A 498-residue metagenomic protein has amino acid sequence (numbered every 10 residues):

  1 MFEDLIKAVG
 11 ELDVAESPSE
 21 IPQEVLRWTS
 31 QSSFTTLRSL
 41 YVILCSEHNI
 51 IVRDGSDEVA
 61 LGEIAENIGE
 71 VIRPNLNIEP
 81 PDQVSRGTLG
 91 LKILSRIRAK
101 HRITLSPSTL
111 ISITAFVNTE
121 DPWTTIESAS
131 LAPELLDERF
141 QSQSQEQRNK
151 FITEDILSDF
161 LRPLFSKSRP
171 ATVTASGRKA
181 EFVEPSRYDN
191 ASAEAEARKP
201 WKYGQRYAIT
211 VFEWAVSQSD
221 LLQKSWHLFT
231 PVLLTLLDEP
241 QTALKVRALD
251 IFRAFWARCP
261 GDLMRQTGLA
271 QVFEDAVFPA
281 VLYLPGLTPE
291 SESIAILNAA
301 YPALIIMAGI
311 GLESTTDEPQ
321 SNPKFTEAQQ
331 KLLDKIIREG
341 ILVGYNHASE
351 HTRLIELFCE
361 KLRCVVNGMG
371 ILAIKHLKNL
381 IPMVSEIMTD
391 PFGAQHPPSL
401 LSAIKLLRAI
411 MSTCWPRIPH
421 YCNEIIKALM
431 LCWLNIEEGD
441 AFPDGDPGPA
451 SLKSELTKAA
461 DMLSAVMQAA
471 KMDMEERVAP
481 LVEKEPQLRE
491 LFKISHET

Functional and structural regions predicted by a protein language model:
M1-V52: N-terminal alpha-helical scaffolding segments that mark the starts of alpha-solenoid/helical-repeat architectures
F2, I6, P18, D57-G69 (+9 more regions): Core helices of alpha-solenoid repeat scaffolds
E20-Q23, R53-V59, E63, V71-E79 (+2 more regions): Internal amphipathic alpha-helical repeat/solenoid segments
E24-W28, N77-S85, T119-E127, A195-G204 (+13 more regions): Short coil/turn segments at helix-helix junctions and helix-capping linkers within large alpha-helical proteins
S30-I51, Q83-I97, S128-Q141, P185-D189 (+8 more regions): HEAT-repeat alpha-solenoid elements in large eukaryotic scaffold proteins
L40-E47, V71, N75, I93-H101 (+22 more regions): Residue-level signature of the C-terminal ends
P81-G87, L91-S95, A99-A208, M264-V272 (+4 more regions): Alpha-helical repeat/alpha-solenoid scaffolds of the HEAT/ARM/MIF4G superfamily and closely related elongated all-alpha
L287, A303-A308, K453-T498: Eukaryotic acidic, Ser/Thr-rich intrinsically disordered low-complexity regions
